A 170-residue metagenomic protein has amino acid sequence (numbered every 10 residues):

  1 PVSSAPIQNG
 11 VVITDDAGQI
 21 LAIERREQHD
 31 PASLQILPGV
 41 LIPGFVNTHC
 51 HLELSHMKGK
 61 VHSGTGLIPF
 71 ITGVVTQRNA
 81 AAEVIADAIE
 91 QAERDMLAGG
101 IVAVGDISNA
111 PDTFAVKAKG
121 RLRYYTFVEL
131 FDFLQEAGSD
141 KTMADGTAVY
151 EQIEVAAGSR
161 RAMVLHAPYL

Functional and structural regions predicted by a protein language model:
P1-H29: N-terminal metal-binding scaffold of metallo-dependent hydrolase/deaminase domains
E24-A32, A115-R121: Short loop/helix-cap segments at secondary-structure boundaries that form the rim of catalytic
Q28-P69, E90, R94-A98: Replace "His-x-His-based motif
H56-D87, Y125-L134: Active-site gating loops and adjacent loop-to-helix segments of metal-dependent hydrolytic enzymes
V84-D95, S108-T113, D140-Y150: Short, acidic/polar
V102-A103: Short acidic/polar active-site loop segments enriched in Thr and Asp
D106-I107, L170: Acidic-and-aromatic substrate-binding clefts and catalytic sites of carbohydrate-active enzymes
T113-L170: Metal-coordinating catalytic core of metallo-dependent amide/deamination hydrolases
